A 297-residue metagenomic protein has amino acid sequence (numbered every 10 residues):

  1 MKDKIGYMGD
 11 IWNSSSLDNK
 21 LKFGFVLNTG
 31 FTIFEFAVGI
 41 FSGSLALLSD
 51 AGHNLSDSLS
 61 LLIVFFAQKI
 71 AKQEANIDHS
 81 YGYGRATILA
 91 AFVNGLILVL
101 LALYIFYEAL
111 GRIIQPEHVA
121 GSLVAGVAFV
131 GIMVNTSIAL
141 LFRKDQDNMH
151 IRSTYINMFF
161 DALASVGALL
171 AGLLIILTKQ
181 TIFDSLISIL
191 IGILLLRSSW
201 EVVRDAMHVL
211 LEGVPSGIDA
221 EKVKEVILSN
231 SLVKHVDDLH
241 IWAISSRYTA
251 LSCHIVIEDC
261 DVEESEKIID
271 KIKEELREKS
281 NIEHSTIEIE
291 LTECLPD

Functional and structural regions predicted by a protein language model:
K2-W12, S16-N19, F23, A46-L48 (+2 more regions): Alpha-helical transmembrane segments and adjacent TM-loop junctions that form the membrane-embedded core of multi-pass
G24-F34: The first (N-terminal) embedded transmembrane alpha-helix
E35-V38, I138-A139: Membrane-embedded alpha-helices of multi-pass membrane proteins, especially ion channels and transporters
A37-S49: Short, hydrophobic transmembrane alpha-helix segments
